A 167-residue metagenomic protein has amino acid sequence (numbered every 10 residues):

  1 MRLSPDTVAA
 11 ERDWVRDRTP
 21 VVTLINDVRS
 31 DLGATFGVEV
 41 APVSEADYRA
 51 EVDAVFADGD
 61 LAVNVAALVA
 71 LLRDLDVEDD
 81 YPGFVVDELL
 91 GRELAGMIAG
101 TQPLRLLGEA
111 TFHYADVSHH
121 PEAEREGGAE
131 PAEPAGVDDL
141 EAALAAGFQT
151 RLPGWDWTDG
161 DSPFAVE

Functional and structural regions predicted by a protein language model:
R2-L71: N-terminal interaction modules that seed assembly of large macromolecular complexes
D6, R73-D76, L104-L106, L140 (+2 more regions): Alpha-helical protein-protein interaction elements
R18, A95-L104, A129-V137: Short, structured coil/loop segments at alpha-helix boundaries
A46-H120: Long, charge-patterned amphipathic interaction tracts in eukaryotic proteins
T111-E167: Glycine-rich, aromatic-bearing surface loops/beta-hairpins
